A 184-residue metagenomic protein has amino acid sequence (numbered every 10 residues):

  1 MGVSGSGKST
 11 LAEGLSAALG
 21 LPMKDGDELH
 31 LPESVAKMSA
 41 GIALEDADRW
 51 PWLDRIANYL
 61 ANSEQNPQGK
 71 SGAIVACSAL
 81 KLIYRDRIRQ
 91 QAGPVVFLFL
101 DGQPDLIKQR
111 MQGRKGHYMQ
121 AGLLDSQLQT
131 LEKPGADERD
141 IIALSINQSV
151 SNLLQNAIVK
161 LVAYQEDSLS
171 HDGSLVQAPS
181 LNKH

Functional and structural regions predicted by a protein language model:
V3: P-loop (Walker A) phosphate-binding loop of NTP-binding proteins
K8: Conserved lysine of the Walker
E13-N58: Conserved substrate/cofactor phosphate-moiety recognition/catalytic segment in nucleotide-dependent phosphotransferases
L29-H30, A79-K81, G102-L106, S149: Conserved nucleotide-binding/hydrolysis micro-motifs of P-loop NTPases
A47-P94, L100: Glycine-rich phosphate-binding loop used to anchor ATP phosphates in small-molecule kinases, encompassing both
Q91-M111, L144: Conserved phosphate-donor/acceptor-positioning beta-strand/loop module used by diverse small-molecule
G113-N156, Q165: Small-molecule kinase domains that catalyze NTP-dependent phosphoryl transfer to phosphate-bearing small molecules
V162-H184: C-terminal accessory "lid"/substrate-recognition subdomains
